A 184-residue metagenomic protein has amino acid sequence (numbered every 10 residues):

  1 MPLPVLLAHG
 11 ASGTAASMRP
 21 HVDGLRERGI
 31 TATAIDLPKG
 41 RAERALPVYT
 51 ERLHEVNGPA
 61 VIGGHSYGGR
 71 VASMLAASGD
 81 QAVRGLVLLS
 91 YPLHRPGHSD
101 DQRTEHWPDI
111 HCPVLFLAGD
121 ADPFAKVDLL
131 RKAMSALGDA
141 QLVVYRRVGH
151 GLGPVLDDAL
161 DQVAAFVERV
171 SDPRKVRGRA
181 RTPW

Functional and structural regions predicted by a protein language model:
P2-V61, H65-M74, S78, R103 (+2 more regions): Serine-hydrolase catalytic machinery in alpha/beta-hydrolase-like enzymes
L6-G10, S90, A118: The conserved beta1-alpha1 loop
P47-V48, S99-P108, A159: Charged helix-capping and loop-helix junction motifs
Q81-G97: A conserved short beta-strand
R103, C112, A125-M134: Short alpha-helix in the alpha/beta-hydrolase fold that links the catalytic acid
D109-H111, F116-A118, D122: Short beta-strand/loop motif that positions the catalytic acidic residue of the alpha/beta-hydrolase fold
D120-A125, G151: Acidic catalytic loop of the alpha/beta-hydrolase fold
V148-D158: Catalytic histidine-centered segment of alpha/beta-hydrolase-like enzymes
